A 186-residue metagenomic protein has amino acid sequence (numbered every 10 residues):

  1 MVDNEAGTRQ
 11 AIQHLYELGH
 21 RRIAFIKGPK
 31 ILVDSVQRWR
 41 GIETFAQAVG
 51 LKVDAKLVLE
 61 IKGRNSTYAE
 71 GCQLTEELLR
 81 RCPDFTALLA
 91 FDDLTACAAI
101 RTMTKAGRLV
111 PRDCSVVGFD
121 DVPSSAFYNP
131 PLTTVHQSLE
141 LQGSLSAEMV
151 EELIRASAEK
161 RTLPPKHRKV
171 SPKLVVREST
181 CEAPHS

Functional and structural regions predicted by a protein language model:
M1-Q10, I26-L74, L89-C97, F119-D121 (+2 more regions): Hinge/beta->alpha junction and helix N-cap segments in small-molecule ligand-binding domains
M1-Q13, E17, L79-R80, D84: Alpha-helical recognition/docking segments in bacterial nutrient-uptake and carbohydrate-utilization systems
H14, R22, M149: Short acidic donor-binding loop at the edge of a beta-strand
Y16, Q47, T104-A106: Short polybasic/polar patches that bind polyanions
H20-R22, T86-A87: Residues that mark the start of a beta-strand
R21-R22, V53-L57, V110-S115: Short acidic capping loops at alpha-helix termini that bridge into adjacent secondary structure
L74-H185: Flexible loop/turn connectors
